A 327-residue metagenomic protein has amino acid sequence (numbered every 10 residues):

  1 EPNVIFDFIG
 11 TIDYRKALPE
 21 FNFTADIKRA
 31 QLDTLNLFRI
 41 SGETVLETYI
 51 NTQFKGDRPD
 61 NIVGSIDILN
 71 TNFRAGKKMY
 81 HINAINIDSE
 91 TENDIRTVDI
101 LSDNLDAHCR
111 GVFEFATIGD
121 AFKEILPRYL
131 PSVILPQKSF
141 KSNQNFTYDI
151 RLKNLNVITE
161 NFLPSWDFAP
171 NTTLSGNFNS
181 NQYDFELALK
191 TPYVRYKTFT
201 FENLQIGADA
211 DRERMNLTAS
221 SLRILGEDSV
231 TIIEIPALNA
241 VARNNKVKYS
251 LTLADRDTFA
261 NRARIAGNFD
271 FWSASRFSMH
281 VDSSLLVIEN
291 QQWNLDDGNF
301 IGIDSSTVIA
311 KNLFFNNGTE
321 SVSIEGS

Functional and structural regions predicted by a protein language model:
E1-N51, K55-S327: Interface amphipathic segments
